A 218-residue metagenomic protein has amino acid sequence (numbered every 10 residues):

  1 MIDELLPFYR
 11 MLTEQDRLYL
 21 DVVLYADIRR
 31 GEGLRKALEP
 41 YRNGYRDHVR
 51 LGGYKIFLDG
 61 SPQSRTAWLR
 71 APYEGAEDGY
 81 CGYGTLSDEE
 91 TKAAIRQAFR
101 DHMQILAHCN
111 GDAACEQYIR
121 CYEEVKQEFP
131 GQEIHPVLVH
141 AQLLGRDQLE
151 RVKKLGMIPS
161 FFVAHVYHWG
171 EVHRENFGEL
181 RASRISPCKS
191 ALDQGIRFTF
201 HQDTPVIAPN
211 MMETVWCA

Functional and structural regions predicted by a protein language model:
I2-E116, R120, R151-I158, V163-A164 (+2 more regions): Metal-coordinating catalytic core of metallo-dependent amide/deamination hydrolases
R96-L106, A113-P136, H140-A141, R146-K154 (+1 more regions): His/Asp/Glu-enriched, well-ordered alpha-helical/loop segment that forms or immediately abuts the divalent-metal
